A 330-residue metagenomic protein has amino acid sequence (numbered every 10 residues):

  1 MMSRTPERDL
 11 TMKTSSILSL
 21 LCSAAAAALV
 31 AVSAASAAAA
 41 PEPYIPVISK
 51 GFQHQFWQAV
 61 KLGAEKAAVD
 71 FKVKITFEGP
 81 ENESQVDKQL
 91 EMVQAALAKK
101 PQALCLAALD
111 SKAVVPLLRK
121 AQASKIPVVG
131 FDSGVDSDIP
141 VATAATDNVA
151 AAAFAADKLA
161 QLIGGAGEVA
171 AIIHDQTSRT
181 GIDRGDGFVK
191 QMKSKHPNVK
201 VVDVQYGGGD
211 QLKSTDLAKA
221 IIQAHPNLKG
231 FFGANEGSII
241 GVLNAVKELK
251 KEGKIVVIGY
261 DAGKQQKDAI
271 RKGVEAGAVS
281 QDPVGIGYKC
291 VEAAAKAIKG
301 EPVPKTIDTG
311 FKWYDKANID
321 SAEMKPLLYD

Functional and structural regions predicted by a protein language model:
M1, A25-A27, V274: Long, low-complexity, tandem-repeat intrinsically disordered regions
M1-M2, I17, V30-V32: Short hydrophobic transmembrane-like helices used for membrane targeting/insertion
R4, R8-D9, K13-S16, A37-D330: A residue-level marker of the well-folded mature domains of exported/periplasmic proteins
C22-S33: Bacterial N-terminal signal peptides
